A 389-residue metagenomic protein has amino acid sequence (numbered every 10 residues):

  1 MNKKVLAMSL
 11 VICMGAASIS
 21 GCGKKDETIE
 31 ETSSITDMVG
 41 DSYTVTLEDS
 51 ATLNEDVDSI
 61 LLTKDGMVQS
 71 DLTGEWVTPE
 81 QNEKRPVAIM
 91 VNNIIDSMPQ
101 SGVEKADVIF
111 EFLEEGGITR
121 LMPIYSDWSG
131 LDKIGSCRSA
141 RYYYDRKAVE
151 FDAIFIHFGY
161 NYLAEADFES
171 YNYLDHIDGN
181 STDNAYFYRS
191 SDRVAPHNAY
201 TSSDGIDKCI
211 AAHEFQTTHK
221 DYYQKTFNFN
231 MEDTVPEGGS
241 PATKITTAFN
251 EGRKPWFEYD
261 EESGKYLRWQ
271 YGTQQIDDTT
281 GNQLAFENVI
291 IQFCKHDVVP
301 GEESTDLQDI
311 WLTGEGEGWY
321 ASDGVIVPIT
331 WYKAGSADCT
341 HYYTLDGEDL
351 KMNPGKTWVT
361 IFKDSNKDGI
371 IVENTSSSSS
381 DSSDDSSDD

Functional and structural regions predicted by a protein language model:
M1-I12: Positively charged n-region of N-terminal signal peptides that target proteins for export
S9, G15-A16, S33: N-terminal regions of proteins, emphasizing targeting and processing segments when present
A17-G21: C-terminal motif of bacterial Sec signal peptides marking the signal peptidase cleavage site
G23-K25: Bacterial signal peptide processing site
I29-A106, F110, E115-D381, D388: A surface/extracellular/periplasmic glyco- and lipid-processing/surface-interacting theme
